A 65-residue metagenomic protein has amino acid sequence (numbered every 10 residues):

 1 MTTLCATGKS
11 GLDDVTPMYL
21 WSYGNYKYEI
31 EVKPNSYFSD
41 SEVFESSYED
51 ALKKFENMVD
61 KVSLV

Functional and structural regions predicted by a protein language model:
M1-D14, Y37, V65: Negatively charged, low-complexity tracts enriched in Asp/Glu with abundant Ser/Thr
A6, G24, I30, D50-A51 (+1 more regions): Short, low-complexity interaction segments enriched in Ser/Thr/Pro/Gly
T7-G11, L20, F55: Short intrinsically disordered, low-complexity segments
Y19-D40: Short aromatic-glycine-(Arg/Gly/Cys) micro-motifs in beta-strand/loop hairpins
K33-K53: A short, exposed loop/beta-hairpin motif centered on an aromatic-Gly-Thr core
N57-V65: Short arginine-rich
